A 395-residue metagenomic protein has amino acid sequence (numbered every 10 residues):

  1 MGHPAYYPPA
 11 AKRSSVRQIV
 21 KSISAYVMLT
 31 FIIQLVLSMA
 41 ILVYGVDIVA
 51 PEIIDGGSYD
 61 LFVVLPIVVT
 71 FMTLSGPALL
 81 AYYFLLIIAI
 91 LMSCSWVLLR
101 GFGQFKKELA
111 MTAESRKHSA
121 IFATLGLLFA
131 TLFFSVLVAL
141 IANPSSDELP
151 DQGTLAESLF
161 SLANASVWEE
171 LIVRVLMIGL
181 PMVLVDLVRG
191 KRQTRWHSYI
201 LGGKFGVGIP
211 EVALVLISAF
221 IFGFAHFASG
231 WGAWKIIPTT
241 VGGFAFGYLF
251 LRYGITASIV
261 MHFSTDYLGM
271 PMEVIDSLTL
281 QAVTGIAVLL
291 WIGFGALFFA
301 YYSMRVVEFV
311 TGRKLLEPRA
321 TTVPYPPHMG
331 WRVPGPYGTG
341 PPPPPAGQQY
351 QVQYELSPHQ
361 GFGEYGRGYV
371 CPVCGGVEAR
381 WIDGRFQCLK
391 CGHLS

Functional and structural regions predicted by a protein language model:
M1-G101, F105-E108, M270-P358, F362 (+1 more regions): N-terminal, membrane-interfacial amphipathic/helix-forming hydrophobic leader that caps and precedes the first
I23, V27-F31, L35, F84-M92 (+7 more regions): Alpha-helical transmembrane spans of integral membrane proteins, capturing the lipid-embedded, hydrophobic core of TM
V49, I53-D55, F62-A78, L98-F205: Juxtamembrane helix-loop-helix connectors linking adjacent transmembrane helices in multi-pass membrane enzymes
S158-P318: Transmembrane helix-loop-helix hairpins at the membrane interface of multi-pass integral membrane proteins
G368-Y369, R385: Residues immediately within or flanking Cys/His clusters that coordinate Zn2+ in small zinc-binding modules
C371-C374, C388-C391: Short cysteine-rich clusters marking metal-coordination/redox-active sites
V377-A379, L394-S395: Cys/His-rich microdomains that often coordinate metals
A379-Q387: Short linker/helix segments within small regulatory modules
